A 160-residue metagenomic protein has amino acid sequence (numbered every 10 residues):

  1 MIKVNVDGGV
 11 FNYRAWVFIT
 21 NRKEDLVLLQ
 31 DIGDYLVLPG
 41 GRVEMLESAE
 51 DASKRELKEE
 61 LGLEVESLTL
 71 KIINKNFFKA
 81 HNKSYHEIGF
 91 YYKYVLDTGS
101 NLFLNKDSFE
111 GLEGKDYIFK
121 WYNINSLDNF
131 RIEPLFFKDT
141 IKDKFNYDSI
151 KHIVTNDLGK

Functional and structural regions predicted by a protein language model:
M1-D7, K79-H81, K106-F109: Short, P/G- and charge-enriched loop/turn segments at secondary-structure junctions
M1-W16, T20: Acidic, metal-coordinating catalytic segment for phosphate/diphosphate chemistry, firing primarily on the Nudix
N12-W16, E87-Y91, D116: Short hydrophobic/aromatic beta-strand or adjacent loop that forms the aromatic wall/cage of a ligand/substrate-binding
N21-E59: Conserved Nudix-box catalytic region and its N-terminal flanking loop in Nudix hydrolases and closely related
D34-L36, N101-L102, D107-K160: Nudix hydrolase/Nudix homology domain
K54, I73-N76, Y85-I88, F109: Internal catalytic or translocation cores that form aromatic/hydrophobic pockets or channels for amphipathic metabolites
E64-I73: A short coil-to-beta-strand element that immediately follows conserved catalytic motifs
F78-N105, N125: Active-site-adjacent beta-strand/loop module that shapes the phosphate/pyrophosphate-binding cleft
